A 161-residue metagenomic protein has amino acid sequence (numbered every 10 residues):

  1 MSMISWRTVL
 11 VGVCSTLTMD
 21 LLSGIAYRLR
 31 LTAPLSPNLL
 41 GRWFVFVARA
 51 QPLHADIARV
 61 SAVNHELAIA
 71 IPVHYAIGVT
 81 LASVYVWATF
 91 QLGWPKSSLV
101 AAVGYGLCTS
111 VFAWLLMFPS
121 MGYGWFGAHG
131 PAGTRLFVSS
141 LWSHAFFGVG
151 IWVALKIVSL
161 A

Functional and structural regions predicted by a protein language model:
M1-A161: Juxtamembrane/disordered regions of integral membrane proteins
